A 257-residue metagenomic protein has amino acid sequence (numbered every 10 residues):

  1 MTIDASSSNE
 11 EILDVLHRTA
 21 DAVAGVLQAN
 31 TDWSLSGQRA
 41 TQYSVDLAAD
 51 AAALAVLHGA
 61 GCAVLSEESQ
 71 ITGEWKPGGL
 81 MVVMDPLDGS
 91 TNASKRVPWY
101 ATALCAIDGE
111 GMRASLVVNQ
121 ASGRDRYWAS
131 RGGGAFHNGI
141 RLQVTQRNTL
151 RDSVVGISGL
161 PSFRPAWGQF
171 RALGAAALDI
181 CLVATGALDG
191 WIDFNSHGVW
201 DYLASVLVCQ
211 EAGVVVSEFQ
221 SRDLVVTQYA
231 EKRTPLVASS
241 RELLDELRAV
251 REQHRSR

Functional and structural regions predicted by a protein language model:
M1-L87, S256-R257: N-terminal subdomain of lithium-sensitive/metallo-dependent phosphomonoesterases centered on the IMPase/IPPase/PAP
V23, D46, S90, N119 (+5 more regions): Residue-level signal for inorganic ion chemistry
A63-E68, M84, A93, H137 (+2 more regions): General beta-strand structural signal in soluble alpha/beta enzymes
K76-G132: DPxDG-like acidic metal-binding loop motif
E110, N138-I140: Residue-level detection of beta-strand-connecting loop/turn positions
G132, L142-R257: An extended, acidic
